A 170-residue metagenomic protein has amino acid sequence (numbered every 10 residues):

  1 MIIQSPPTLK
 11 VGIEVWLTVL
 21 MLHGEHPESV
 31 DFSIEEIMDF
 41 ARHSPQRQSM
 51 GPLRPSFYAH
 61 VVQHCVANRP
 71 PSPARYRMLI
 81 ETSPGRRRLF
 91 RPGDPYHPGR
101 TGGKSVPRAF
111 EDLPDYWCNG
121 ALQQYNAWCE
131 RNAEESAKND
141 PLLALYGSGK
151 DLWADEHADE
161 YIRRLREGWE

Functional and structural regions predicted by a protein language model:
I2-L22, G51-A144, R164: Phospho-regulated, low-complexity intrinsically disordered regions of nuclear gene-regulatory and chromatin-associated
T18-L22, S33-Q48: DNA-recognition alpha helix
M21-H26, S44, S148-L152: Alpha-helix C-capping/helix-to-loop hinge sites
V30: Flexible coil/turn residues that form the inter-helical turn or adjacent wing/linker of helix-turn-helix
S49-L53, L152-D155: Short, surface-exposed acidic
A137-E170: Short linear interaction segments
